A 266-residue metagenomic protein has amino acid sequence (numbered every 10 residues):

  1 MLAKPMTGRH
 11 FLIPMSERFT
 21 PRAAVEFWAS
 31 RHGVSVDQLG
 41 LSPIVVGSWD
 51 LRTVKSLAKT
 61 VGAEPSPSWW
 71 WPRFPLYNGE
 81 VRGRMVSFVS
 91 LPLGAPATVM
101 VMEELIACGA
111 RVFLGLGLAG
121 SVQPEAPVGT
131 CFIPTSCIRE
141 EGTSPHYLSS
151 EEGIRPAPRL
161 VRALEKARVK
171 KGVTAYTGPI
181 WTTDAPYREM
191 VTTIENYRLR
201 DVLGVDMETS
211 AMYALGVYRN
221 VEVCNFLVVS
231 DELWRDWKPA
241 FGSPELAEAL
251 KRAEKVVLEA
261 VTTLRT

Functional and structural regions predicted by a protein language model:
M1-L114, G120-T266: Accessory terminal and edge-of-domain segments that mediate assembly/interaction and cofactor placement around
